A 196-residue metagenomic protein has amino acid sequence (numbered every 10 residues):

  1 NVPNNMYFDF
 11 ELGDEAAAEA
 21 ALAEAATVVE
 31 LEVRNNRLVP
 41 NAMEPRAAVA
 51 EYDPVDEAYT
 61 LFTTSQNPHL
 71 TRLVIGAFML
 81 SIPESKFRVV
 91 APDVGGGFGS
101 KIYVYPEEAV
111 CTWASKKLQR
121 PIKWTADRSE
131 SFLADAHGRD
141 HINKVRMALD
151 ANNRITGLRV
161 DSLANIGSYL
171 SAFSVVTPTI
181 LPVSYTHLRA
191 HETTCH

Functional and structural regions predicted by a protein language model:
N1-E192: Structural alpha/beta core scaffold segments of enzyme domains
